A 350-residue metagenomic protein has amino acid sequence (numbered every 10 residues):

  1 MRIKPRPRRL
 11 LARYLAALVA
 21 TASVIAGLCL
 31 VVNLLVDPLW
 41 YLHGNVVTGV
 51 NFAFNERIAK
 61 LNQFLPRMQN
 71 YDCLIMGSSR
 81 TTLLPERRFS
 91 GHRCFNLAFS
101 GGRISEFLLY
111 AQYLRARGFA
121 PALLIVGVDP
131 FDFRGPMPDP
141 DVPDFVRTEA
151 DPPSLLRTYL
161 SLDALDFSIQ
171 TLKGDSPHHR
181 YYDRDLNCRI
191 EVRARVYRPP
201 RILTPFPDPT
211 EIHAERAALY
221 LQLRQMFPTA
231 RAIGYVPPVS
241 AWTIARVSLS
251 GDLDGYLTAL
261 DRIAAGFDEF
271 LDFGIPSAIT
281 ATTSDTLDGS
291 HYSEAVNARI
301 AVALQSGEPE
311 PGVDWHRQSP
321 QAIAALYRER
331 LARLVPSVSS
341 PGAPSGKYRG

Functional and structural regions predicted by a protein language model:
M1-R13: N-terminal Lys/Arg-rich, disordered targeting/topogenic segments
R13-L34: Hydrophobic membrane-insertion alpha-helices, especially the h-region of bacterial N-terminal signal peptides
L35-A59: Alpha-helical transmembrane signal-anchor/signal-peptide segments
N51-M76: Short extracytoplasmic
I75-M76, R80-R157: Membrane-embedded segments
V128, M137-A230, Q318-G350: Secreted/periplasmic serine-hydrolase-like ester/acetyl group-modifying domain
R224-L249: Active-site segments of SGNH/GDSL-like serine hydrolases that catalyze O-acetyl group transfer/hydrolysis on lipids
L260-G350: C-terminal regions of proteins
